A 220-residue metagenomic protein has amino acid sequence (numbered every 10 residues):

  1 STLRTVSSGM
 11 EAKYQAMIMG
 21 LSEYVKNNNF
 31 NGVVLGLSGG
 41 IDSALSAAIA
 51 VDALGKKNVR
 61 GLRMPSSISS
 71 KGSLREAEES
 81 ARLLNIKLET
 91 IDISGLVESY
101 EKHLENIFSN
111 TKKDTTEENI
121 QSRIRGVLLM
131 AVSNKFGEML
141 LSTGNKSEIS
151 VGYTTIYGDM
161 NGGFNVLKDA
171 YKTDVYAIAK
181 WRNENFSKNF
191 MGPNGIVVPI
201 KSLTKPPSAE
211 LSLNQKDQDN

Functional and structural regions predicted by a protein language model:
S1-S38, L45-N220: ATP/NTP-dependent adenylation/nucleotidyl-transfer catalytic domains that generate, transfer, or process NMP-activated
